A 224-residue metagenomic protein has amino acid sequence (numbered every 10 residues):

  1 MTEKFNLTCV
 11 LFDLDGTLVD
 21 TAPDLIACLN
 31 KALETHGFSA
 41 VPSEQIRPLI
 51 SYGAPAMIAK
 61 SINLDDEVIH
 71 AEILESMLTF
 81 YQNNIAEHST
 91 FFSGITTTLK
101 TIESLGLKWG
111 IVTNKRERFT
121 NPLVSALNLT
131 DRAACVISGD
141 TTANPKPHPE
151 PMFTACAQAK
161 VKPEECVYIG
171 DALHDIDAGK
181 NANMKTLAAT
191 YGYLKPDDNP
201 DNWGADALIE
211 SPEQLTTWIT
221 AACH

Functional and structural regions predicted by a protein language model:
M1-V10, E44, E103, E117 (+1 more regions): Asp-based, Mg2+/Mn2+-dependent phosphohydrolase catalytic module
T2-P48: Active-site neighborhood of HAD-like aspartate-dependent phosphohydrolases
N6, N83-I111, E117-P122, P149: Short, acidic loop-to-helix structural element flanking the phosphoryl-transfer center in phosphate-processing enzymes
F12-L14, M77, M152: Conserved hydrophobic/aromatic "anchor" residues that stabilize well-ordered secondary structure elements
D20, I111-T113, A188: Hydrophobic residues in well-ordered beta-strands that form the structural core
F38, L107, M184: Short phosphate-binding/catalytic loops that engage adenosine nucleotides
S51-N83, S93, T101: A metal-dependent, Asp-based hydrolase signature
